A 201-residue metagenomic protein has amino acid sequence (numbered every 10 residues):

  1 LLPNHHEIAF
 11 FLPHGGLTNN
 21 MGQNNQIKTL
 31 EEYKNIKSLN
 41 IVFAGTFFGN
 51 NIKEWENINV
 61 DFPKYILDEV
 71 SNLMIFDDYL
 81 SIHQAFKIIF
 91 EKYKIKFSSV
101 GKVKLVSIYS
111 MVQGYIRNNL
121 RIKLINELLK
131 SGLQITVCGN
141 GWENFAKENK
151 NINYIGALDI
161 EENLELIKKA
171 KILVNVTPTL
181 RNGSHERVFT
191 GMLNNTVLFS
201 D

Functional and structural regions predicted by a protein language model:
L1-Y93: Catalytic core of nucleotide-activated saccharide and alditol-phosphate transferases
H5-F11, Y115, N140-D201: Catalytic binding pocket for nucleotide-activated donors in carbohydrate/polymer assembly enzymes
N35-K37, S131, K168-A170: Residue-level preference for short coil/turn positions at secondary-structure junctions
V42-T46, L120, L133: P-loop NTPase catalytic cores that bind/hydrolyze ATP
F43-F48, M111-G114, P178: Conserved donor-binding loops in enzymes that form glycosidic bonds
N51-I58, I116-L129: A conserved mid-protein helix/loop that constitutes part of the nucleotide-sugar donor-binding site
K87-K92, V100-K104, I122-G156: Catalytic donor nucleotide-activated moiety binding site of glycosyltransferases and closely related
F97-I122: Intrinsically disordered, low-complexity acidic Ser/Thr-rich regulatory segments
